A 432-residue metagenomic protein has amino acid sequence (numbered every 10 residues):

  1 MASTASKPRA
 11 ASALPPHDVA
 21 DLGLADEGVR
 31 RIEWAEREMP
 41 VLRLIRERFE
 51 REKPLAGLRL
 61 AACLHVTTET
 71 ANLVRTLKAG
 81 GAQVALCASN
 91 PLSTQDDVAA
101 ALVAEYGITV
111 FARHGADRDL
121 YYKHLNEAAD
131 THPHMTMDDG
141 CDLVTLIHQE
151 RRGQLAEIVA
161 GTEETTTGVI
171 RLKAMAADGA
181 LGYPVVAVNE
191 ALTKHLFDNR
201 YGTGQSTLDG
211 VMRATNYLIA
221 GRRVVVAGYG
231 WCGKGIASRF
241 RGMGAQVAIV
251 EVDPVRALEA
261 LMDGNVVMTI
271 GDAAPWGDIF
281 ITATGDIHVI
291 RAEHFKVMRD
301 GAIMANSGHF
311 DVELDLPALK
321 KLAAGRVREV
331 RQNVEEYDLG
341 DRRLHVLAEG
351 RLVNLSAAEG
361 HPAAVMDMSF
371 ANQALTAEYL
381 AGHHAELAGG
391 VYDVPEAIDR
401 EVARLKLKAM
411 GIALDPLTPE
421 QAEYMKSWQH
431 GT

Functional and structural regions predicted by a protein language model:
P8-P16, G23-M39, L55-R59, T67 (+3 more regions): Adenosine-phosphate binding glycine-rich loop
R9-L55, A88-R222: Glycine/serine-rich phosphate-binding loop and adjoining beta1-alpha1 elements at the start of nucleotide-handling
R59, V74-S93: Active-site cofactor/substrate anionic-group-binding motifs, chiefly glycine- and Lys/Arg-rich phosphate-binding loops
L64-A82, K194, D198, G202-W276 (+1 more regions): Glycine-rich phosphate/diphosphate-binding loop of Rossmann-like nucleotide-binding domains
L73, D97-A99, K123-H124, T145-R152 (+6 more regions): Short acidic, glycine/serine/threonine-rich loops at helix termini
A88, M135-G140, R151-T167, D286 (+3 more regions): ADP-ribose/adenylate-binding Rossmann-like module
A129-D130, I219, G271-G277, F295-R299: A short, aliphatic-rich alpha-helical micro-motif
